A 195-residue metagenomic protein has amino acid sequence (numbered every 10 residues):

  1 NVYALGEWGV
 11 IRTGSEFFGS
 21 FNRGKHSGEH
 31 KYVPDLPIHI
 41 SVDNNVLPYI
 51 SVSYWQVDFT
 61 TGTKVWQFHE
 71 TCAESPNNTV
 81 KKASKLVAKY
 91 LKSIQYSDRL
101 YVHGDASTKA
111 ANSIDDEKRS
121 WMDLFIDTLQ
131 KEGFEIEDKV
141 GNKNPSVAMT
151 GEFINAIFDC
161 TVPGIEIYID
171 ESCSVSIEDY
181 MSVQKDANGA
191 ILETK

Functional and structural regions predicted by a protein language model:
N1-N44: ATPase catalytic-site recognition across NTP-hydrolyzing enzymes
A4, D43, V52, V102-G104: Short, conserved catalytic/metal-binding motifs centered on acidic residues
G9, V46-L47, T108-K109: Short, solvent-exposed loop/turn segments at secondary-structure junctions
V33-L36, V46-Y49, Y96-D98, V162-P163: Short, well-ordered loop/turn elements at secondary-structure boundaries
H39, L47, S120: Short, well-structured alpha-helical interface segments that form or flank functional binding sites
Y49-W55: Short beta-strand scaffold segments in enzyme catalytic cores
Q56-T60: Short loop/turn segments immediately following beta-strands, especially the blade-tip and inter-blade linker loops
K64-E193: Mg2+-dependent endonuclease catalytic cores in nucleic-acid-processing enzymes, primarily RNase H-like
